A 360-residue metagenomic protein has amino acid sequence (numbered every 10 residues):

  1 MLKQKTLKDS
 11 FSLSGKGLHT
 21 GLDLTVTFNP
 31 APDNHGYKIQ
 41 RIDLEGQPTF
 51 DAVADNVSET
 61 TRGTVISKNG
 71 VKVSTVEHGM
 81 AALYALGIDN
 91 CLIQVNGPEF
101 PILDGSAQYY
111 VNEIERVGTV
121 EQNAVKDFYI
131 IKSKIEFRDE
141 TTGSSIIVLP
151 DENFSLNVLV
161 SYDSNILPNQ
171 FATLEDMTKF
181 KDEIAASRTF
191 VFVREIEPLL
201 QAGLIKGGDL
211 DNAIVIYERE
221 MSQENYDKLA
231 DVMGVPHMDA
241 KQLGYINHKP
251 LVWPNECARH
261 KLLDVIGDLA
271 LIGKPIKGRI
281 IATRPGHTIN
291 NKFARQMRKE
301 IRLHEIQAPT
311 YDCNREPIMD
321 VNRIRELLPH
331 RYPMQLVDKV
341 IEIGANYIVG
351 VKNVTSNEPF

Functional and structural regions predicted by a protein language model:
M1-D89, Q94-Y311: C-terminal regulatory domains involved in ligand/effector binding and gene-expression control
I306-F360: Non-catalytic linker/capping segments at the edges of enzyme domains
